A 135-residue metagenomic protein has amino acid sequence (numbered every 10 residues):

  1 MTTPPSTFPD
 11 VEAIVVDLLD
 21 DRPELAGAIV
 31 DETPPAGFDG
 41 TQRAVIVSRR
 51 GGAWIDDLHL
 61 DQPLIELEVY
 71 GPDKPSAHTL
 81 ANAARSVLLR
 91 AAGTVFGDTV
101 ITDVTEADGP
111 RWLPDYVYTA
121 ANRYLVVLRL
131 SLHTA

Functional and structural regions predicted by a protein language model:
M1-D56, A91-T102: Small/polar-rich, solvent-exposed N-terminal microdomains that initiate assembly or binding
T2-S6, G71, Y116-Y118: Charge-dense, low-complexity intrinsically disordered segments
F38, L58, V117-A121: Sterically constrained small-residue positions within well-ordered secondary structures of folded domains
G40, I46-V47, P75, N82 (+2 more regions): Short alpha-helical segments used as structural interaction elements across diverse proteins
H59-A77, A84, N122-T134: Oligomerization/assembly interface segments of phage tail-like spikes and tubes
H78-A92: Short, hydrophobic/π-rich interface segment
L88-A135: Acidic-leaning, charged glycine-interspersed low-complexity segments
